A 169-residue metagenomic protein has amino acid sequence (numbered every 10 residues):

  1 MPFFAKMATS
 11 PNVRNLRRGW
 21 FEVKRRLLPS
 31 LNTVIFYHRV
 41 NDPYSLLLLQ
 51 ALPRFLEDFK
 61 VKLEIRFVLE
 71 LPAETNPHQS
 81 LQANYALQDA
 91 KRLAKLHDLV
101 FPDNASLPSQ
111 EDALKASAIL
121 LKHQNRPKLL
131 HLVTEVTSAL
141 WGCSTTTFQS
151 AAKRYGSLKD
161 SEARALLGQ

Functional and structural regions predicted by a protein language model:
P2-W20, T33, Y44-E57, H131-Q169: C-terminal cap of thioredoxin/glutaredoxin-like
E22-S30: Short boundary motifs at domain starts and secondary-structure transition points
P29-P43: Short active-site neighborhood of thiol/selenol oxidoreductases, capturing the structured segment around
V40, L46-L140: Structural alpha/beta surface segment adjacent to cysteine/selenocysteine redox centers across thiol/disulfide enzymes
